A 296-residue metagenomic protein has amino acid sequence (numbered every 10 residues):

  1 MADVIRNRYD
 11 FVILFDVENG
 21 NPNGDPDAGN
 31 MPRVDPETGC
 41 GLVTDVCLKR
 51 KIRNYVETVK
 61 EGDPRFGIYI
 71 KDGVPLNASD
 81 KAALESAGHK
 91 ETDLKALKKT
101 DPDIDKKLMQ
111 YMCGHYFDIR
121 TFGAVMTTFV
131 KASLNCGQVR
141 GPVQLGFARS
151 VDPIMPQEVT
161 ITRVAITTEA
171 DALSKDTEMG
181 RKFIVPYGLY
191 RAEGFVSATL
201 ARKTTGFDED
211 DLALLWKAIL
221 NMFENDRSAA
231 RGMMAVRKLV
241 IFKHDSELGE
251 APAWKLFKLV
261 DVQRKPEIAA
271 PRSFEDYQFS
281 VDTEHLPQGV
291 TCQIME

Functional and structural regions predicted by a protein language model:
M1-E296: RNA-binding basic/glycine-rich loop and surface signature characteristic of RAMP-family CRISPR effectors
